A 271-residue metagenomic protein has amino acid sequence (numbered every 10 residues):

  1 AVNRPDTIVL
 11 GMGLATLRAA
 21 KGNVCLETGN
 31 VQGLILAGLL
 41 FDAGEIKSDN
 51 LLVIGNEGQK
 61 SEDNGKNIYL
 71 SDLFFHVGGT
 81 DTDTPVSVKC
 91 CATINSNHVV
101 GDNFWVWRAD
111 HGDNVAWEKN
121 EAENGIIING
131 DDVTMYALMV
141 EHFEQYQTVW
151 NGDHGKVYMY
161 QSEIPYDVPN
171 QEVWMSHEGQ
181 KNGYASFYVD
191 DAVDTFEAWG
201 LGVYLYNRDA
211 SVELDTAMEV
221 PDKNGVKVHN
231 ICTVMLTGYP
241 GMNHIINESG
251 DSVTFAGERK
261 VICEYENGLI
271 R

Functional and structural regions predicted by a protein language model:
A1-R271: Extracellular/periplasmic carbohydrate-active domains that bind, remodel, or depolymerize complex polysaccharides
